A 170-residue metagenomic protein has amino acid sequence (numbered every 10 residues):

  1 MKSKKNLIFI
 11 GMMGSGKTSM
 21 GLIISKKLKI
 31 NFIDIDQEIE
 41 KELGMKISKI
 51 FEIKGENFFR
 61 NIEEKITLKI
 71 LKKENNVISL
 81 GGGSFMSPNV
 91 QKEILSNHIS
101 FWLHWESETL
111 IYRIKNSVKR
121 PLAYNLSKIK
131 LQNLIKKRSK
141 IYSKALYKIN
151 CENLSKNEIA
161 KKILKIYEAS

Functional and structural regions predicted by a protein language model:
M1-K4, I23, K27, K73 (+1 more regions): NTP-dependent small-molecule kinase module
F9: Hydrophobic anchor at the beta1->P-loop junction of P-loop NTPases
M12: P-loop (Walker A) phosphate-binding loop of NTP-binding proteins
S15: ATP-binding Walker
T18: Walker A/P-loop
N31, I35-L95, R120, K128 (+1 more regions): ATP-dependent small-molecule kinase phosphotransfer cores that center on conserved nucleotide phosphate-binding segments
G82-F85, E106-E108, L154: Short glycine-rich anion-binding loops that position phosphate/pyrophosphate groups of nucleotides and phosphorylated
N97-K140: A glycine- and Lys/Arg-enriched "phosphate-lid" helix/loop adjacent to the NTP-binding pocket of small-molecule kinases
